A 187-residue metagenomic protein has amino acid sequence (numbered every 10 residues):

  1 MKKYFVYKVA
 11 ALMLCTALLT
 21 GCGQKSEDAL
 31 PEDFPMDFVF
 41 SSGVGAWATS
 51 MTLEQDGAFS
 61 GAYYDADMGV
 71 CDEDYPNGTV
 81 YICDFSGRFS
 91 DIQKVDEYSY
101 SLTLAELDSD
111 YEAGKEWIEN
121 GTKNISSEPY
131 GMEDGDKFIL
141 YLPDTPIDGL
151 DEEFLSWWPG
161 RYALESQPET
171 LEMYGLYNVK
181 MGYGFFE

Functional and structural regions predicted by a protein language model:
M1-A10: Bacterial N-terminal signal peptides that target proteins for export
A17-G21: C-terminal motif of bacterial Sec signal peptides marking the signal peptidase cleavage site
S26-T52, S60, S90, E172-E187: Tryptophan-anchored aromatic micro-motifs
L30-E32, M68, V80-I82, I118-N120 (+1 more regions): A short linear-motif detector with a strong N-terminal bias
D37-F40, P76, S126-S127: Intrinsically disordered, low-complexity segments enriched in polar/charged residues with Gly/Pro, especially when
G45-G114: N-terminal glycine/threonine-rich, aromatic-flanked beta-hairpin/loop signature
D108-E187: Beta-strand-rich cores of mature extracytoplasmic or soluble domains
